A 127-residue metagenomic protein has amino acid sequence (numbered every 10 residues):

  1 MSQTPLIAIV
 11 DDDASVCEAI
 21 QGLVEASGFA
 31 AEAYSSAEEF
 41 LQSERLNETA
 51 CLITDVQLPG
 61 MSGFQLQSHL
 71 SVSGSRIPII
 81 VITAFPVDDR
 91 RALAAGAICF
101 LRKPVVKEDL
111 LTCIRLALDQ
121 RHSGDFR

Functional and structural regions predicted by a protein language model:
C17, P59: The feature encodes the CheY-like receiver
E18-A26: Charged docking surfaces used in two-component/phosphorelay signaling
A33-C51: Acidic, metal-coordinating helix/loop segments flanking the phosphotransfer/catalytic sites of two-component signaling
S35-S36, S62-Q65: Acidic catalytic/metal-coordinating carboxylates
D55: Active-site residues of response regulator receiver
Q65, F85-C99: Alpha4 helix (beta4-alpha4-beta5 surface) of REC/receiver domains from two-component response regulators
I80-I82: Hydrophobic/aromatic residues positioned on beta-strands within the core alpha/beta folds
V105-R115: C-terminal output helix
